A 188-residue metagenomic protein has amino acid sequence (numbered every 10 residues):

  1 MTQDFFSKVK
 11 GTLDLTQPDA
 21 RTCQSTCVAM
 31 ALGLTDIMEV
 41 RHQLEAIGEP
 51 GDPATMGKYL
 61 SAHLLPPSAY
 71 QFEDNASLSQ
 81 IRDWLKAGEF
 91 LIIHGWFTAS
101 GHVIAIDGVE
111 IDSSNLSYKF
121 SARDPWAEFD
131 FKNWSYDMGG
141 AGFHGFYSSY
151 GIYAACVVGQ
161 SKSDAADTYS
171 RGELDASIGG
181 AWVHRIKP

Functional and structural regions predicted by a protein language model:
M1-E49: Active-site nucleophile-adjacent alpha helix/oxyanion-hole segment immediately C-terminal to the catalytic cysteine
L32-L34, E39-E173, I178-G179: Conserved active-site-adjacent core of cysteine acyl-enzyme catalytic domains
H184-P188: Mixed-charge, low-complexity intrinsically disordered regions
